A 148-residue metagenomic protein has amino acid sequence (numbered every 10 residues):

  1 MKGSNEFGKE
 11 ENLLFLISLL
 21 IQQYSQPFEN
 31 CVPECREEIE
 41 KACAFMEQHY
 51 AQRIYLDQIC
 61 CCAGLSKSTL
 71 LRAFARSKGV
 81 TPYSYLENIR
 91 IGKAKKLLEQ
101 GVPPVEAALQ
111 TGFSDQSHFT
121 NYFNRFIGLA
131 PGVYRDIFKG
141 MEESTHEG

Functional and structural regions predicted by a protein language model:
K2-A63, R76-S84, N88: Short, Lys/Arg-enriched, Trp-marked, Pro/Gly-tolerant hinge/linker segments that flank
A44, Q48, R53-D57, A75-T120 (+1 more regions): Terminal helix-turn-helix DNA-binding modules in bacterial transcription factors
C62, Q110-T111, F126: Residues within the alpha-helical elements of helix-turn-helix
S68: Conserved active-site beta-strand-loop modules that form the wall/rim of enzyme catalytic pockets and either contain
P82, A130-P131: Proline-centered helix-kink/hinge sites
